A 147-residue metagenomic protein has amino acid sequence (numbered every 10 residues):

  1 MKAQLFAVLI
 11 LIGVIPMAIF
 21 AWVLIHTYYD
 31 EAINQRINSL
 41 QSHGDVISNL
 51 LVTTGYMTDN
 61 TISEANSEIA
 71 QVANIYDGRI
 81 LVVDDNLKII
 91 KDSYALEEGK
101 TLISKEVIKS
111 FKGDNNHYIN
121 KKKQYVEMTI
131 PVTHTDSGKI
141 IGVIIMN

Functional and structural regions predicted by a protein language model:
M1-H26: Extreme N-terminal signal-anchor transmembrane helix of membrane signaling/transducer proteins, especially in bacteria
L9-I12, H26-N49: Juxtamembrane membrane-water interface segments immediately C-terminal to a transmembrane helix
I37-S63, G78, V82-E97: Extracellular/periplasmic ligand-binding regions of membrane signal-transduction receptors
Q41, S48, N66-I69, T129 (+1 more regions): Extracytoplasmic/secreted envelope proteins and their assembly/folding machinery, especially bacterial periplasmic
S63-S67, K88-V126: Extracytoplasmic/periplasmic sensor domains and loops in membrane signaling proteins
I69-Y76: Short regulatory alpha-helical segment in sensory/regulatory domains of signaling proteins that mediates
D77-R79, E127-M128: Short loop/turn microsegments at loop-to-beta-strand junctions
Q124-N147: Short, hydrophobic beta-strand elements of compact beta-sandwich sensory domains
